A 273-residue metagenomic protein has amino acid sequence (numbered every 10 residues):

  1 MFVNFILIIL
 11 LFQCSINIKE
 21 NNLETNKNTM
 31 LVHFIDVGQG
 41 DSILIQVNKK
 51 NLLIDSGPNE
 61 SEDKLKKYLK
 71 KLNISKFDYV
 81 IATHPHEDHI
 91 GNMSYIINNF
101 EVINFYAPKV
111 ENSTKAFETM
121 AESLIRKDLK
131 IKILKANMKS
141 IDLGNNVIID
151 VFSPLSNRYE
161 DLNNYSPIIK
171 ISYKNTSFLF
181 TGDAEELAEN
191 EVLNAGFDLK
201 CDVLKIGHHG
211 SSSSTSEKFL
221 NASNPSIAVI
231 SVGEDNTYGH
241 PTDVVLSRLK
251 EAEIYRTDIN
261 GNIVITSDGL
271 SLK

Functional and structural regions predicted by a protein language model:
F2-K273: Non-globular, low-confidence helical/coil segments that flank catalytic cores
